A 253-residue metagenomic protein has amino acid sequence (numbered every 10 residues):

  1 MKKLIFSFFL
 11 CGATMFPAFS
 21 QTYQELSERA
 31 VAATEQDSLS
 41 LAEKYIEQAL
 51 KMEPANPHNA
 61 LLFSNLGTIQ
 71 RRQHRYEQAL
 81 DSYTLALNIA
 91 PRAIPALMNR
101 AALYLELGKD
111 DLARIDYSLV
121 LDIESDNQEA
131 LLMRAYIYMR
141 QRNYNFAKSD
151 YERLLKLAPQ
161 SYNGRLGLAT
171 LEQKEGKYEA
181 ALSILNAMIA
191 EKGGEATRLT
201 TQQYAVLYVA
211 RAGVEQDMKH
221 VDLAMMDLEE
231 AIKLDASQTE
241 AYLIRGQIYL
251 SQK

Functional and structural regions predicted by a protein language model:
L10, A18-N65, R72-E77, D81: N-terminal leader/linker segments that initiate helical-solenoid repeat arrays
Y23-Q24, P57-L61, I94-P95, Q128-E129 (+4 more regions): Helix-start (N-cap) detector for alpha-helical repeat units in TPR-like alpha-solenoids, especially tetratricopeptide
E35-Q36, R72, E106-L107, R140-Q141 (+4 more regions): Register position in tetratricopeptide repeats
P54-P57, P91, S125, P159 (+3 more regions): Short coil turns that delineate tetratricopeptide repeat
N65, N99, M133-Y136, G167 (+3 more regions): Canonical tetratricopeptide repeat
